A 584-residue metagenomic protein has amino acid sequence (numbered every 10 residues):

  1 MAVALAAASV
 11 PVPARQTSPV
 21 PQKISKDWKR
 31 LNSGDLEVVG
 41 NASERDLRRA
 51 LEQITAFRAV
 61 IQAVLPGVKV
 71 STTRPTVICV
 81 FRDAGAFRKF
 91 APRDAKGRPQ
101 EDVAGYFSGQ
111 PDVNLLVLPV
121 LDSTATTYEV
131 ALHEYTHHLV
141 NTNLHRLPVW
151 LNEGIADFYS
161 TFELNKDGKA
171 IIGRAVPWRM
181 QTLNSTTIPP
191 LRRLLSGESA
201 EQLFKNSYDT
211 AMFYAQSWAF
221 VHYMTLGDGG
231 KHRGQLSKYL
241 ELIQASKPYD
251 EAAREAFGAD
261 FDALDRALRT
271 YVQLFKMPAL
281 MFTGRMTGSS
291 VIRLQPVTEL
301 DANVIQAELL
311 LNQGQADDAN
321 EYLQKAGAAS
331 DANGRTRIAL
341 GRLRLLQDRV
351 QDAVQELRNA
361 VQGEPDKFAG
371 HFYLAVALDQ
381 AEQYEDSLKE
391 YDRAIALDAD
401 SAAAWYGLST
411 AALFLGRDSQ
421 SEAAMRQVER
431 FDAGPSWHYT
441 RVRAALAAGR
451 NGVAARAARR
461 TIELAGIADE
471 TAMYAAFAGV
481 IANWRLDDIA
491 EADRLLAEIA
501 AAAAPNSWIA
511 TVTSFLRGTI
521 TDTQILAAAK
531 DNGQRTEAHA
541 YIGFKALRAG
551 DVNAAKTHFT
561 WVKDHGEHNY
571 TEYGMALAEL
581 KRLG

Functional and structural regions predicted by a protein language model:
R15-N152, E163-N165, S196-K205, A211 (+1 more regions): Juxtacatalytic substrate-recognition/specificity segment
P19, A245-D379, R393, K581-G584: Beta/coil-rich, acidic/histidine-enriched accessory regions frequently appended to metallopeptidases
P21-I24, R93, G97-L115, H145-S290 (+1 more regions): Acidic/His/Gly-enriched intrinsically disordered linker/tail segments that often contain short helix/coil "MoRF-like"
E129, L300, G334-R335, F368-A369 (+6 more regions): Helix-start (N-cap) detector for alpha-helical repeat units in TPR-like alpha-solenoids, especially tetratricopeptide
N312, L346-Q347, Q380-A381, F414-L415 (+4 more regions): Register position in tetratricopeptide repeats
A329, G363, L397, R430-F431 (+4 more regions): Structural marker of alpha-solenoid helical repeat scaffolds
A339, Y373, G407, T440-R441 (+2 more regions): Canonical tetratricopeptide repeat
